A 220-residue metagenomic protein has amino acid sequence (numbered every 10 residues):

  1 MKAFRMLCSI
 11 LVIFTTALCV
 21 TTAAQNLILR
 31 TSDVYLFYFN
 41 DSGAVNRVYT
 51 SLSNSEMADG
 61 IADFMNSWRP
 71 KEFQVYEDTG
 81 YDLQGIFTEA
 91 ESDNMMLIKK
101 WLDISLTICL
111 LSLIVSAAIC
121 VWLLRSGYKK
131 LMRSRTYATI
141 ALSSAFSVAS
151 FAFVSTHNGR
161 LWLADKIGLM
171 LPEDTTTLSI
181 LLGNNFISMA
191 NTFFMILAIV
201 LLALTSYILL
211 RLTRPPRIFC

Functional and structural regions predicted by a protein language model:
M1-V34, T205-S206: Hydrophobic secretory-pathway targeting helix
K2-F4, L113-W162, S206-C220: Juxtamembrane interface at the cytosolic side of transmembrane helices
F14-L27, L110-A117, S143-V148, L202: Hydrophobic alpha-helical transmembrane segments of multipass integral membrane proteins
A24-N46, A164: Alpha-helical transmembrane signal-anchor/signal-peptide segments
L36-A90: Low-complexity, proline/glycine-enriched hydrophobic segments characteristic of transmembrane helices
S67-L111, I187-A198: Individual transmembrane alpha-helix segments
G168-M189: Short, membrane-exposed interhelical loops at transmembrane-helix boundaries
I187-F219: A juxtamembrane structural motif centered on a specific transmembrane helix
